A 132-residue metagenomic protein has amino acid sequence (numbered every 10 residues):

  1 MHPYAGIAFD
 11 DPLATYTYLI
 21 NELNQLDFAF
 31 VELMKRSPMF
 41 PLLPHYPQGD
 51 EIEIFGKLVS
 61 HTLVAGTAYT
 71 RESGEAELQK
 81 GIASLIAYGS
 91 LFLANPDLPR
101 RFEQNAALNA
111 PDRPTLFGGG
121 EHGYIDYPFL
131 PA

Functional and structural regions predicted by a protein language model:
M1-A132: Flavin-dependent oxidoreductase catalytic cores
